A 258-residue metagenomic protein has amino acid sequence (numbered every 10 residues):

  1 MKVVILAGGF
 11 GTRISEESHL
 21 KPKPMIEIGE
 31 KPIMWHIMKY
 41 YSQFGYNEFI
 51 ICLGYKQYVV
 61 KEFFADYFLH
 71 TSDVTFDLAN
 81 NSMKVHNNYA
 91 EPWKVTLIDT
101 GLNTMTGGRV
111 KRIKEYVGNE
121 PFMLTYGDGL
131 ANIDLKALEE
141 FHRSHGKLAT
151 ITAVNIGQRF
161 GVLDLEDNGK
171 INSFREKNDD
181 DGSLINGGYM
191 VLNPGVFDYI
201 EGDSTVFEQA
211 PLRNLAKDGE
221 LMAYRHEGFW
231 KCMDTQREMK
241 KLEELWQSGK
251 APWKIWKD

Functional and structural regions predicted by a protein language model:
M1-Y67, L97: N-terminal glycine-rich phosphate-binding loop and ensuing alpha1 helix
V3-I5, I51, L124, A149-T152 (+1 more regions): Structural beta-sheet core signal
M25, V162-L165, L212, A223: A structural signal for short hydrophobic beta-strand segments in well-ordered beta-sheet cores
H36, G108-R112, P211: Well-ordered alpha-helical segments embedded in enzymatic catalytic cores
V60-D167: Conserved beta-loop-beta/alpha segment of the NTase-like Rossmann-fold superfamily that binds/positions NTPs
P121-M123, L130, L135-R143, N155-Q158 (+1 more regions): Catalytic-core segments of class I nucleotidyltransferases/pyrophosphorylases that form NMP-activated intermediates
